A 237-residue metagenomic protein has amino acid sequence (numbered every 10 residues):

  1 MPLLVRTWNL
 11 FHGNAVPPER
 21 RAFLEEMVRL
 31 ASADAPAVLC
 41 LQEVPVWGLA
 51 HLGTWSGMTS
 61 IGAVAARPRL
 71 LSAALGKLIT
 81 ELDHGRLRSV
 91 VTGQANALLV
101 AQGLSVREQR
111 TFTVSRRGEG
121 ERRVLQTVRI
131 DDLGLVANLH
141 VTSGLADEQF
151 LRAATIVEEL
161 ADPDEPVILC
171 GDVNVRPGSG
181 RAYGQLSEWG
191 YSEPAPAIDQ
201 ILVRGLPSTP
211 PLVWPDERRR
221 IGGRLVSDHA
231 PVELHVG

Functional and structural regions predicted by a protein language model:
M1-V38, V46-A50, T59, G76-G237: Active-site regions of metal-assisted phosphoester/phosphodiester hydrolases, unifying DNase/endonuclease modules
G57-A63: Charged, glycine-enriched surface loops/patches that mediate electrostatic binding to polyanionic ligands
A63-L70, P196: Short, acidic/turn-prone active-site loops that include or flank metal/cofactor- and phosphate-binding residues
A66, A73-L78: Amphipathic alpha-helical scaffold segments
